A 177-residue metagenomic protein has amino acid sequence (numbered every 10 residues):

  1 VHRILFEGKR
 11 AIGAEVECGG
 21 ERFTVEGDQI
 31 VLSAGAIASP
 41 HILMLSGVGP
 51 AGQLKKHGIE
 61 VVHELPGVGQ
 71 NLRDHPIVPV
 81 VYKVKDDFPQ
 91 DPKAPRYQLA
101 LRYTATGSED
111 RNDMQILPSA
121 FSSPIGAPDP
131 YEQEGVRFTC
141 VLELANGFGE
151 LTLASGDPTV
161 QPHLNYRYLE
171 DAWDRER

Functional and structural regions predicted by a protein language model:
I4-E7, A14-P92: Glycine-rich loop(s) and the adjacent beta-strand/alpha-helix scaffold that form part
G8-R10, R167: Beta-strand-connecting loop/turn residues
R10-G13, E150: Short glycine-rich loop/turn motifs
A11, R22-V25, S108-E109, I116: Short, isolated positions in well-ordered beta-strands
I77-R177: FAD cofactor-binding and catalytic pocket of flavoenzymes
